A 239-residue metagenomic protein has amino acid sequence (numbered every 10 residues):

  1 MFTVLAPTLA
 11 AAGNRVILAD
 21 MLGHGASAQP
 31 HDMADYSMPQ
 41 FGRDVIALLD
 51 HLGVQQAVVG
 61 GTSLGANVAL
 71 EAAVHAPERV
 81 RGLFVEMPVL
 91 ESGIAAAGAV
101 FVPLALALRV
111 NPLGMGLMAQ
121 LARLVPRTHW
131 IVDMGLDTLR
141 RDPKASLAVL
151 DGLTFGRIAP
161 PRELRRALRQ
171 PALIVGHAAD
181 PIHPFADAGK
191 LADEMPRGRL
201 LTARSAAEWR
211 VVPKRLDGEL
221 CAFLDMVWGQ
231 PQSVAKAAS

Functional and structural regions predicted by a protein language model:
M1-P7: The serine-hydrolase catalytic nucleophile loop
A11, R15-G60: Active-site loop/oxyanion-hole signature of alpha/beta-hydrolase fold enzymes
G61-G65, A69: Gly/Ala-rich beta-loop-alpha elbow adjacent to hydrolase catalytic centers
L70-H75, V80-V110: Flexible "cap/lid" loop of the alpha/beta hydrolase fold
M134-E163: Hydrophobic, aromatic-rich cap/lid helix
L168, I174-G176: Short beta-strand/loop motif that positions the catalytic acidic residue of the alpha/beta-hydrolase fold
P181-D187: Conserved alpha/beta-hydrolase "acid-adjacent" motif
R197-S239: Catalytic active-site module of serine/aspartate enzymes centered on a nucleophile-bearing elbow/loop
